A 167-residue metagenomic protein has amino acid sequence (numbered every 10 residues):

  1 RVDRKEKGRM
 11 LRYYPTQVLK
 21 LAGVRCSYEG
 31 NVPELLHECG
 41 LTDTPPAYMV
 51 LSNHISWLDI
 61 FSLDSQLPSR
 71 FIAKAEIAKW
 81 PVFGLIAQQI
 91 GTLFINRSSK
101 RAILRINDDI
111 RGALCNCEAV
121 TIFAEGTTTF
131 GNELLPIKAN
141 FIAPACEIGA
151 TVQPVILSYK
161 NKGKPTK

Functional and structural regions predicted by a protein language model:
R1-Y13, L19-L21, G40-R101: Catalytic core of membrane glycerolipid acyltransferases/transacylases, capturing the structured, soluble-facing
L19-C26, G30: Transmembrane alpha-helices and immediately adjacent membrane-cytoplasm interface residues in multi-pass integral
V32-T44, D109-N116: Short amphipathic alpha-helix with an adjacent loop that forms part of the alpha/beta core around
A47-M49, T92, A119-F123, T151: Residue-level preference for the first positions of well-ordered beta-strands
I72, I103, D109-A119, G126-I137 (+1 more regions): Soluble extracytoplasmic domains of inner/organellar membrane proteins
K74, I95-R97, F123, V155-S158: Generic beta-sheet signal
V82-L85, E118, N132-K167: A cross-family acyltransferase "interaction/gating" segment
